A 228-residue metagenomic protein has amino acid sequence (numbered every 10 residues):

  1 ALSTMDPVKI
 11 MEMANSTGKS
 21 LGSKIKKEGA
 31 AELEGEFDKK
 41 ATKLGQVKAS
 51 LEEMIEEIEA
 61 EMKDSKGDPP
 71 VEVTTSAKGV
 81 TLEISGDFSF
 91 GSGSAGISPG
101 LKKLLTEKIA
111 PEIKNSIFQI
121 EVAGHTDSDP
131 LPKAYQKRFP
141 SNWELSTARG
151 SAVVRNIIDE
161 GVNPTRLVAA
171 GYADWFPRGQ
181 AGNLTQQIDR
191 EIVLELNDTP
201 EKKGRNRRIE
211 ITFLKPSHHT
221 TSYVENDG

Functional and structural regions predicted by a protein language model:
L2-G91, F213-G228: Juxtamembrane linker/hinge segments adjacent to a transmembrane helix in small membrane proteins
M13, V47-M54, I58, L101-L104 (+3 more regions): Stable alpha-helical elements in mature extracytoplasmic
E83, S89-E107, I113-N115, H125-E225: Periplasmic OmpA-like peptidoglycan-binding domain that tethers envelope proteins to the cell wall
F118: Short beta-strand/loop motifs in extracellular/secreted proteins, especially within beta-sandwich accessory domains
